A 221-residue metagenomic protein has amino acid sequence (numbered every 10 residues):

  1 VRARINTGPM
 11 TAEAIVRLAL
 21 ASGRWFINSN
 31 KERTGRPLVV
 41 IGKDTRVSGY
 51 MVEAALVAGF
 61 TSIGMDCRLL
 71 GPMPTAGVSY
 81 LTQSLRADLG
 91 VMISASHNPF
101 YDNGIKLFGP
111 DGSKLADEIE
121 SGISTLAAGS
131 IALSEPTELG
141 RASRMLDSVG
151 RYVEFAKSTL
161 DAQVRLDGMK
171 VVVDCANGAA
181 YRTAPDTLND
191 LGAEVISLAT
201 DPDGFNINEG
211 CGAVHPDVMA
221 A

Functional and structural regions predicted by a protein language model:
V1, R46, S96-N98, G112-S113 (+1 more regions): Short, glycine-/Ser/Thr-/acidic-enriched flexible segments
V1-A58, S62-I63, A142-V171: An N-terminal, well-structured beta->alpha segment
I5, F26, T82, T125-A127: Hydrophobic residues in alpha-helical segments
A12, G49-Y50, A76, D117 (+1 more regions): Loop/helix-junction capping segments adjacent to catalytic residues or to phosphate/diphosphate-binding pockets
N28-E32, L38-D102, D186-A221: N-terminal small/polar loop signature for handling phosphorylated ligands or for N-terminal nucleophile
N103-A221: Gly/Ser/Thr-enriched, mixed-charge loops and adjacent short helices that form phosphate/oxyanion-binding elements
